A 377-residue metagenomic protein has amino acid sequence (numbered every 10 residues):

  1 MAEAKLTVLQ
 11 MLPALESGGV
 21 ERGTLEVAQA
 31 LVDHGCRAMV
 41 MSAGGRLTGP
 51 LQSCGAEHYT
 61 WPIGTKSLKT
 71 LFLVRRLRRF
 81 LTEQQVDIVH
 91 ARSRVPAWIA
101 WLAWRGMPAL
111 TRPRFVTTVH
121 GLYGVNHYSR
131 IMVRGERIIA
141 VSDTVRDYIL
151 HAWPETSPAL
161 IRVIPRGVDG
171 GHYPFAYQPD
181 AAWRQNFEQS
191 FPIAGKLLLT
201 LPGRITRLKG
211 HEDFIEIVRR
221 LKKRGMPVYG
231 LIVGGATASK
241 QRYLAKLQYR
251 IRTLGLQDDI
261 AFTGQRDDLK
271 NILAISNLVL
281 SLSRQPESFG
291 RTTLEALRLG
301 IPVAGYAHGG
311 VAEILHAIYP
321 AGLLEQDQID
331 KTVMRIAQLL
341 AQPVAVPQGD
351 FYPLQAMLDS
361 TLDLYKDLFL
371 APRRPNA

Functional and structural regions predicted by a protein language model:
G18-E26, L197, L201-R220: A conserved mid-protein helix/loop that constitutes part of the nucleotide-sugar donor-binding site
G19, H172-F175, A341-R373: A charged, aromatic-enriched C-terminal amphipathic alpha-helix characteristic of glycosyltransferases across folds
V40, P302-G305: Short hydrophobic beta-strand element within catalytic cores of glycosyltransferases and related nucleotide-activated
A91-A97, V119: Short His-centered aromatic/hydrophobic patch
R105, A109-D143, E155: A conserved, positively charged/aromatic
S239-A245, L256-R266, I272: Active-site donor-binding acidic/aromatic loop of nucleotide-activated sugar and phosphosugar transferases involved
A274-S288: Acidic donor-binding loop of glycosyltransferase active sites
A317-D330, A337-A341: Conserved acidic donor-binding segment of nucleotide-sugar-dependent glycosyltransferases
